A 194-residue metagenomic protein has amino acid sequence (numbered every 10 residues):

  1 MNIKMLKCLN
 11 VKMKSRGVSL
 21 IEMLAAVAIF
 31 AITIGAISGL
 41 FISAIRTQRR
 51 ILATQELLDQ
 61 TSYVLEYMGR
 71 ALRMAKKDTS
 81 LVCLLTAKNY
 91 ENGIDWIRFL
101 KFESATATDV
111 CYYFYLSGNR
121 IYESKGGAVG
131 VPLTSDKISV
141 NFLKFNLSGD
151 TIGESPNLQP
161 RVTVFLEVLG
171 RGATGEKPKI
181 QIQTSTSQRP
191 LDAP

Functional and structural regions predicted by a protein language model:
M1-V18: N-terminal leader/signal peptides at the extreme start of proteins
R16-R73: Aliphatic-rich helix starts adjacent to a transmembrane/signal segment
G17, W96, R161: A residue-level signal for beta-strand positions that form part of recognition/binding surfaces within mature
T33, S80-L81: Short, hydrophobic secondary-structure boundary micro-motifs
L84-E154, K179: Type IV pilin-like appendage domain
V129-P132, S139-P194: Short linear sequence signals and composition-biased patches located at protein termini or domain-edge surfaces
